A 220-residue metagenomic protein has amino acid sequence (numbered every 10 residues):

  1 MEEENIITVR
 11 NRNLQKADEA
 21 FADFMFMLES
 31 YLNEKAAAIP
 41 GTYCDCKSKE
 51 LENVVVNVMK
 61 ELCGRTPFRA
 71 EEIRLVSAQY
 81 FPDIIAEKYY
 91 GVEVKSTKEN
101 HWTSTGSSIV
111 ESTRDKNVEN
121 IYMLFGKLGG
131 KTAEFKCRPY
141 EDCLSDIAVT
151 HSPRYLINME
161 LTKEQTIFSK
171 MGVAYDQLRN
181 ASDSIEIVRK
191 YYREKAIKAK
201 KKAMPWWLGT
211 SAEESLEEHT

Functional and structural regions predicted by a protein language model:
M1-N5, T220: Nuclease-adjacent, charged terminal/linker segments that flank catalytic cores
R10-R69: Acidic-basic catalytic patches of nuclease active cores, encompassing PD-(D/E)XK and other metal-cofactor nuclease
S48, K95-E99, L128, E160: An acidic- and aromatic-residue-enriched active-site/binding cleft used to recognize and process polar
A70-I85: Active-site metal-binding core of divalent-cation-utilizing nuclease and nuclease-like domains
F81, Y89, V118-Y122: Extracellular structured ligand-interaction cores
I84-A86, Y90-K98: Conserved catalytic cores of phosphodiester-cleaving nucleases, focusing on short active-site segments
K98-A148: Catalytic cores of nucleic-acid endonucleases
I147-T220: Long, charge-rich C-terminal accessory regions
